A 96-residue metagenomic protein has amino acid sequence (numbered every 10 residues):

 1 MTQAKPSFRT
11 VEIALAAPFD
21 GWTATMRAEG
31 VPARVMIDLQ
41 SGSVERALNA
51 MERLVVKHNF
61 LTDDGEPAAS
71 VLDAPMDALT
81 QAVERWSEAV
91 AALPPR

Functional and structural regions predicted by a protein language model:
M1-A14: Extended acidic low-complexity intrinsically disordered regions
F8, P18-R96: Short, surface-exposed, charged amphipathic helix/loop patches that serve as local interaction elements
